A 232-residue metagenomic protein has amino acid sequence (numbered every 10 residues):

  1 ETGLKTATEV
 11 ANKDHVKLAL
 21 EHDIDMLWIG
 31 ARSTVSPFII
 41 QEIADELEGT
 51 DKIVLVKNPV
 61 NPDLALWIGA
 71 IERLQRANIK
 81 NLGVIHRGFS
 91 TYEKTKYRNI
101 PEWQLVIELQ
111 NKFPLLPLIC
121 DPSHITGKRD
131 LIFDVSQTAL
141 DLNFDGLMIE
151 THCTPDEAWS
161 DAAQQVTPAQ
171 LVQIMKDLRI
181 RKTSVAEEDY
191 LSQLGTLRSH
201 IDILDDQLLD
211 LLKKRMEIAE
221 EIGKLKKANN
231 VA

Functional and structural regions predicted by a protein language model:
E1, H152-A163, I222-V231: Glycine-rich, proline-tolerant flexible connector loops at the mouths of alpha/beta enzymes
E1-Q41: Active-site beta->alpha loop and helix N-cap motifs at the rims of alpha/beta catalytic domains
T2-L4, K112-L116, L178-R181: A structural motif corresponding to the C-terminal end of an alpha-helix and its immediate exit/capping segment
V10, P122, T151, I203-D206: Generic detector of well-ordered alpha-helical packing
I24-D25, D145, D205: Receiver (REC) domain switch/active-site residues of two-component response regulators
P37-Q170: Catalytic alpha/beta core domains of metabolic enzymes, predominantly
P168-I180: C-terminal active-site "lid" helix and adjoining low-complexity regulatory extension at the edge of ATP-using catalytic
L178-A232: Extended, charge-rich alpha-helical interface modules
